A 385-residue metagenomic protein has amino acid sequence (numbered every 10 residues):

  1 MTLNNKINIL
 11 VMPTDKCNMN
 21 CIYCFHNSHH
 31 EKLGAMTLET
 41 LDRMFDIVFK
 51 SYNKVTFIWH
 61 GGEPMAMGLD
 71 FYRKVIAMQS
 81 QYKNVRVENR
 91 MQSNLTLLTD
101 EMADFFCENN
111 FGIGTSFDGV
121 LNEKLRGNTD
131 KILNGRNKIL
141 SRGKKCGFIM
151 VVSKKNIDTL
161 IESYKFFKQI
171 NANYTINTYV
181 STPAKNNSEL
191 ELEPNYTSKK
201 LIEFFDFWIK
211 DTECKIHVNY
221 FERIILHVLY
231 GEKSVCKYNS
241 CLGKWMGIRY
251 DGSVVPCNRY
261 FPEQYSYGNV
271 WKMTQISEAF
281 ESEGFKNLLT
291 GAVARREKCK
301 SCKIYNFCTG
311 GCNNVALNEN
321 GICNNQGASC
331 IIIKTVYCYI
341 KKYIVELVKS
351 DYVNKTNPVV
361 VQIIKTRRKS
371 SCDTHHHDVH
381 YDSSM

Functional and structural regions predicted by a protein language model:
T2-E39: Canonical Radical SAM [4Fe-4S] cluster-binding loop centered on the CxxxCxxC motif and its immediate flanking residues
P13, G61-G62: Short acidic donor-binding/metal-coordinating loop in glycosyltransferase active sites
C17, C21-C24, C236-C241, G252 (+5 more regions): Short cysteine clusters
T40, Y220-L229, I276-E283: Short, positively charged
L41-H60, M67-E193: Radical SAM/AdoMet-radical enzyme domain recognition
L125-L242, G247-V254, R259-W271: Radical SAM enzyme [4Fe-4S]-AdoMet core and its adjacent flexible, acidic and glycine-rich loops/tails across
F261-M385: Flexible mid-to-C-terminal extensions adjoining Fe-S/redox cofactors in radical SAM and related proteins
